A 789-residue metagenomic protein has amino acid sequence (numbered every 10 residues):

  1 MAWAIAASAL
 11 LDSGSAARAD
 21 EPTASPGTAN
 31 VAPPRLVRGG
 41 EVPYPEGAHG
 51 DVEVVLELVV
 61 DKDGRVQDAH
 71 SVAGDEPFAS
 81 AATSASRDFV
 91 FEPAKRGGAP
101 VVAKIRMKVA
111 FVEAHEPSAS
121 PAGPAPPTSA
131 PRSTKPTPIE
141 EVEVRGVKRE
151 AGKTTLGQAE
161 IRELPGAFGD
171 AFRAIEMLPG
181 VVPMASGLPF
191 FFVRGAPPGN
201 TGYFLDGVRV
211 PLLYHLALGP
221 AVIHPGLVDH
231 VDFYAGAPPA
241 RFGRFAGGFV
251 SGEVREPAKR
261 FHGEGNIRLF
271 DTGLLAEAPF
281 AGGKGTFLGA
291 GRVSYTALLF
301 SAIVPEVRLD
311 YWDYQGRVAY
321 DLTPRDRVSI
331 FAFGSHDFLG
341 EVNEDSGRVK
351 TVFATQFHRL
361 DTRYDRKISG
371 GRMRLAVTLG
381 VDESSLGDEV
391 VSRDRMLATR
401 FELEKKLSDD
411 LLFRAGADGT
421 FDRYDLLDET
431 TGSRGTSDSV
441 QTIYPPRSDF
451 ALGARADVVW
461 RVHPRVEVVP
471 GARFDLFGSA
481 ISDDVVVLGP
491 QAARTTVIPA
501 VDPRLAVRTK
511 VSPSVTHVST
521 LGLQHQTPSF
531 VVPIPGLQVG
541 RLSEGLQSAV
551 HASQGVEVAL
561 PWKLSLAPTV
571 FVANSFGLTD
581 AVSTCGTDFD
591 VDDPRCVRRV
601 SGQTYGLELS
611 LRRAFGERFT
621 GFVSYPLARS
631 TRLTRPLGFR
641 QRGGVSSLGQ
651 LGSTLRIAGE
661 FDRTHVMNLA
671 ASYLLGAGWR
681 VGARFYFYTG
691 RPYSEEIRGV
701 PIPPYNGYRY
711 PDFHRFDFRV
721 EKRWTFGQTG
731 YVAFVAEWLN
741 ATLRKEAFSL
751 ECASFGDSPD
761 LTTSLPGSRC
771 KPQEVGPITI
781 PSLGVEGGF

Functional and structural regions predicted by a protein language model:
A17-G146: Charge-biased low-complexity segments
P124-R132, P138-P239, F249, E253-R255 (+2 more regions): Periplasmic N-terminal accessory/gating domains of Gram-negative outer-membrane beta-barrel systems
G202, H230-R241, G247-R255, F261-D321 (+1 more regions): Predominantly transmembrane beta-strands of Gram-negative outer membrane beta-barrel pores used for transport
R209, R423-R434, G478-D483, T509 (+4 more regions): Surface-exposed extracellular loop regions of Gram-negative outer-membrane beta-barrel proteins, predominantly
A398-E402, I443, R447, A451-R455 (+7 more regions): Outer membrane beta-barrel strand-and-loop segments of large Gram-negative receptors, especially TonB-dependent
L412-S512, T527-P528, L637: Signature of Gram-negative outer-membrane beta-barrel scaffolds
V468, L476-F477, F571-N574, R595-S694: Gram-negative outer-membrane beta-barrel transporters
F687-R698, K722-F789: C-terminal beta-signal and adjacent terminal beta-strands/loops of Gram-negative outer-membrane beta-barrel proteins
